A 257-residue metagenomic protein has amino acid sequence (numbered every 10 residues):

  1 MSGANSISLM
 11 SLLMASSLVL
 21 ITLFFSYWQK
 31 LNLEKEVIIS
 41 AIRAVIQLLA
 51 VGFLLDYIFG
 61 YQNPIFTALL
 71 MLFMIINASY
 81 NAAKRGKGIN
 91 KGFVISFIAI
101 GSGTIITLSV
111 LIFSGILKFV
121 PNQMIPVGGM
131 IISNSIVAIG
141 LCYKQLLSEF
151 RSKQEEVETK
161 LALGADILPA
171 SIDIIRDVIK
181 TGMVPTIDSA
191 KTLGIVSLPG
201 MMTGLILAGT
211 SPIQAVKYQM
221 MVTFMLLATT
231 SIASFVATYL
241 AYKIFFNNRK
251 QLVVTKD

Functional and structural regions predicted by a protein language model:
N5-L18, G60-M74: Structural signature of hydrophobic alpha-helical transmembrane segments
I7, S11-A15, F66, G88-C142: Loop-to-helix entry region at the N-terminal start of transmembrane alpha-helices in multi-pass membrane transporters
L23-K35, N77-G88: C-terminal ends of transmembrane helices
N32-M71: Loop-to-helix transition at the N-terminal end of transmembrane alpha-helices
Q145-V178: Short cytoplasmic-facing helical segments at TM-TM junctions of multi-pass membrane proteins
I167-V196: Transmembrane alpha-helices
D188-I213, K217, A233: Non-cytoplasmic
I213-Y242: Hydrophobic alpha-helical transmembrane segments of polytopic membrane proteins
